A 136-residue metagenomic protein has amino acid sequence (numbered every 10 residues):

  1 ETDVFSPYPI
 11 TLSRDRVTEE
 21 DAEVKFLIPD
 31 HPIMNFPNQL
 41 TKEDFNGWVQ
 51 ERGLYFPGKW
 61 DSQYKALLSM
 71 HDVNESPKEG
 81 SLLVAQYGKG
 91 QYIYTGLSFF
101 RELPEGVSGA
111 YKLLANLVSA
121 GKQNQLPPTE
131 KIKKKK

Functional and structural regions predicted by a protein language model:
E1-F45: A glycine-rich, often tryptophan-bearing local segment used as a flexible ligand/cofactor-contacting loop or short
Y55, D61-V73: Local beta-strand/beta-hairpin segments that build beta-sheet-rich folds
K59-W60, Y87-K89: A short, structured loop/turn motif at beta-sheet edges
P77-G88: Short, surface-exposed beta-strand/loop micro-motifs that present aromatic residues
Y92-T95: Structural recognition of the beta-strand scaffold that forms the well-ordered cores of secreted hydrolase catalytic
F100-G109: A short acidic/glycine-rich loop-to-helix N-cap element
G109-G121: Short amphipathic C-terminal alpha-helix that caps PH/PH-like domains
G121-K136: Short, gly/Ser/Thr-rich active-site loops of penicillin-recognizing serine hydrolases
